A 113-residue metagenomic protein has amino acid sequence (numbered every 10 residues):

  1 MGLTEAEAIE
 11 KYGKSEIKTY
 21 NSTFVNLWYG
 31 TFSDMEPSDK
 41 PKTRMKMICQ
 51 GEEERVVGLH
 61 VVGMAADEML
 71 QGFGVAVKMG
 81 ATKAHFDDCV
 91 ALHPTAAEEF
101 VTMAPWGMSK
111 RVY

Functional and structural regions predicted by a protein language model:
M1-T4, I9-Y113: Flexible, glycine-rich terminal cap/loop adjacent to redox cofactors in electron-transfer oxidoreductases
